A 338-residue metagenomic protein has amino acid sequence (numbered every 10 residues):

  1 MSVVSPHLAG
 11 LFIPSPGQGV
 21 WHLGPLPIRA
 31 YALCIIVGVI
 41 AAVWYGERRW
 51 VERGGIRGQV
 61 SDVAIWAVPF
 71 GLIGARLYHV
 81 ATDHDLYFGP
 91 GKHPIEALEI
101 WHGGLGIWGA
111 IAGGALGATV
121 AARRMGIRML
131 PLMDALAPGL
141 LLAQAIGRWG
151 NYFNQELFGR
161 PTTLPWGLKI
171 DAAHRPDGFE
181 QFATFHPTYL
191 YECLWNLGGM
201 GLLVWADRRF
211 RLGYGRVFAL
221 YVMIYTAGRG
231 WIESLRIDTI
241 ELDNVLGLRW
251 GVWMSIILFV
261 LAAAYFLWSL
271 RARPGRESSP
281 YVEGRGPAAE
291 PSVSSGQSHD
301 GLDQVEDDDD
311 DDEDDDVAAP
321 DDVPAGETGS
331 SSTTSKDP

Functional and structural regions predicted by a protein language model:
M1-P338: A feature for loop-to-transmembrane-helix boundaries and adjacent hydrophobic helices in multi-pass integral membrane
